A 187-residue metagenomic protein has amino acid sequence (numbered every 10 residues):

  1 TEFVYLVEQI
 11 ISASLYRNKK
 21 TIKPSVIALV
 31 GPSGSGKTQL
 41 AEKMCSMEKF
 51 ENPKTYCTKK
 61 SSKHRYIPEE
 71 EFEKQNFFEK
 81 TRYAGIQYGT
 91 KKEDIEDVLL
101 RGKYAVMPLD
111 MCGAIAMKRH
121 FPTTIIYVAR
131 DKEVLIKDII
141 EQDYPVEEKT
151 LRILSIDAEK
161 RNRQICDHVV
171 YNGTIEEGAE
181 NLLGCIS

Functional and structural regions predicted by a protein language model:
T1-R17, A114, Y144-I186: Small-molecule kinase domains that catalyze NTP-dependent phosphoryl transfer to phosphate-bearing small molecules
Y16-P24: Phosphate-binding P-loop
L29: Hydrophobic anchor at the beta1->P-loop junction of P-loop NTPases
P32: P-loop (Walker A) phosphate-binding loop of NTP-binding proteins
S35: ATP-binding Walker
T38: Walker A/P-loop
E51-A105, M111-G113: ATP-dependent small-molecule kinase phosphotransfer cores that center on conserved nucleotide phosphate-binding segments
V106-L109, R119-I140: Conserved phosphate-donor/acceptor-positioning beta-strand/loop module used by diverse small-molecule
